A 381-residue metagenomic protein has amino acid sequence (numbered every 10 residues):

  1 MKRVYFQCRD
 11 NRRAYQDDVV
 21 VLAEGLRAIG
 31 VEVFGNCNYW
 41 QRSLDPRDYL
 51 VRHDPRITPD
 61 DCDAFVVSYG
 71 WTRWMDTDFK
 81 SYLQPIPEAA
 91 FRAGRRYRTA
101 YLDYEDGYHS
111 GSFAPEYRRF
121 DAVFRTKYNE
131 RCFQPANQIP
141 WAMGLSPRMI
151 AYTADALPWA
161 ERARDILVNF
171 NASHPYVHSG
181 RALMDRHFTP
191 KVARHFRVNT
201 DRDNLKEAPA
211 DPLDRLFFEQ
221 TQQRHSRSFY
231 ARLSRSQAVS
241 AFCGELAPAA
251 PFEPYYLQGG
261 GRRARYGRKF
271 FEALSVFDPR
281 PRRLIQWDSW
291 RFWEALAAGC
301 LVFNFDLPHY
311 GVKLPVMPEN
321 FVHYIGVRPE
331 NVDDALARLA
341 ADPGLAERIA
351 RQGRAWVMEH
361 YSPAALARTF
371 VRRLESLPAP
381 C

Functional and structural regions predicted by a protein language model:
K2-A90, G94-V316, N320: Nucleotide-sugar donor-binding catalytic core of glycosyltransferases
V21, P85, L183, N331-R338 (+2 more regions): Alpha-helical elements of Rossmann-like donor-binding domains used by nucleotide-donor carbohydrate transfer enzymes
A295, Y324, G353: Hydrophobic, well-ordered secondary-structure elements that form the walls of internal hydrophobic environments
P315-A335: Change "using UDP/GDP/dTDP sugars" to "using nucleotide sugars
L339-D342, A346, A350, R354-A364 (+1 more regions): Conserved short C-terminal alpha-helix that flanks the catalytic cleft of nucleotide-sugar-dependent
C381: Conserved binding/recognition cores within well-folded domains
